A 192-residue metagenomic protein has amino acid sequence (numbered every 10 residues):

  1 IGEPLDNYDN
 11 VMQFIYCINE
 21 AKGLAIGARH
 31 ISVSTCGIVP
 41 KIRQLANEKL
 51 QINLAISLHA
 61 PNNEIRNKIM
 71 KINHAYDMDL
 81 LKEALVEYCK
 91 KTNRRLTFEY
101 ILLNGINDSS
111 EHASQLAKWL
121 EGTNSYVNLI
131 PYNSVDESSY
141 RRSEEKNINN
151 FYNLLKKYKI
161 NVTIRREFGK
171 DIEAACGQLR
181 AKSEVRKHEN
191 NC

Functional and structural regions predicted by a protein language model:
I1-Y158, R165: Conserved AdoMet/S-adenosylmethionine-binding subsite of the radical SAM
K157, G169-C192: Radical SAM enzyme core and accessory elements
V162-T163, G177: Short alpha-helical segments used as structural interaction elements across diverse proteins
